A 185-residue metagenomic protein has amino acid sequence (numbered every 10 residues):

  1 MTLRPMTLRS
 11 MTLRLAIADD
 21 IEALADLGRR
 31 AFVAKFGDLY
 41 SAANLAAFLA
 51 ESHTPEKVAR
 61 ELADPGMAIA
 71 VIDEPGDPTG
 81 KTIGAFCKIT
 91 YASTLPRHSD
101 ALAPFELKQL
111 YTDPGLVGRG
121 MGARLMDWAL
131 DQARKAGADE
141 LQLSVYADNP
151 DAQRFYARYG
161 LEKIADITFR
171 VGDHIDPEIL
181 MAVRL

Functional and structural regions predicted by a protein language model:
M1-E22: Conserved N-terminal entry element of GNAT/NAT acetyltransferase domains
L15-D19, D26-L39, A46-G115, M126-W128 (+4 more regions): Acetyl-CoA-dependent GNAT
N44-A46, A147: Short histidine/acidic/glycine/proline-rich micro-motifs that form metal- and phosphate-coordinating active-site loops
D100-F105, D139-Q142, Y146-Q153, A157-L185: C-terminal "cap" of GNAT-fold acetyltransferases
D113-G115, R119, A147-D148: Active-site acidic-Proline motif in GNAT/NAT acetyltransferases
R119, A136-D139: Short coil/turn segments at alpha/beta junctions that flank glycine-rich nucleotide-binding fingerprints
